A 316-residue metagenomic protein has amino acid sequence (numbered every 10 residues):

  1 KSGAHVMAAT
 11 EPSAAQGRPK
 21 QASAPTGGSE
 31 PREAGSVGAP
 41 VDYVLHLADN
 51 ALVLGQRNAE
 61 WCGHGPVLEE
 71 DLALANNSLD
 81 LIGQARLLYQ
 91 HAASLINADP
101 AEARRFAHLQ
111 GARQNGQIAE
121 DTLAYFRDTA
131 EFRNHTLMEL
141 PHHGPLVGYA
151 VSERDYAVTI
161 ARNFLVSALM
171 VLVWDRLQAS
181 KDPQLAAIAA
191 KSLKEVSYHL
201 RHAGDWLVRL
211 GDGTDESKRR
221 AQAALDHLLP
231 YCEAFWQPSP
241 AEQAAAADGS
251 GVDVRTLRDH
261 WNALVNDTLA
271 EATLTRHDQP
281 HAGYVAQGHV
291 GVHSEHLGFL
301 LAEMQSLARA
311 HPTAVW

Functional and structural regions predicted by a protein language model:
G27-Y43, A124-R162, G213-S217, L228-G251: Acidic/His metal-coordination segments adjacent to aromatic residues that form catalytic metal sites in metalloenzymes
A39-V44, G65-Q84, V158-T159, Q184-V196: Alpha-helical scaffold segments that form or flank carboxylate-/histidine-based iron centers
N50-N58, Q84, L88, V166-V173 (+2 more regions): Amphipathic, well-ordered alpha-helical segments in soluble domains
L54-N76, D99-R105, M170-L185: Helix-loop segments that flank and shape redox-cofactor active sites
S78-N134, A203-V208: Conserved alpha-helical segments that form or flank metal/cofactor-binding pockets of metalloenzymes
L137-L200: Internal, conserved structured core segments that host functional sites
P183-A247: A contiguous pocket-lining binding segment that forms or flanks enzyme active sites
R219-W316: Extended, helix-rich structural scaffolds rather than catalytic motifs
